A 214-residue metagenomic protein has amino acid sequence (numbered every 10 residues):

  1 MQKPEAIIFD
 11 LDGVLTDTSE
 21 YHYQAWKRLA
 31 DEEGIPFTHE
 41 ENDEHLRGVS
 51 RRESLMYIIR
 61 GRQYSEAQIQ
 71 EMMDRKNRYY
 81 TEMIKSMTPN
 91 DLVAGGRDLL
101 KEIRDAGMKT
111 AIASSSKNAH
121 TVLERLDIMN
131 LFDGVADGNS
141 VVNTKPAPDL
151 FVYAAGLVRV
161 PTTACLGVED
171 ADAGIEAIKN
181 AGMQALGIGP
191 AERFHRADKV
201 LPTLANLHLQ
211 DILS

Functional and structural regions predicted by a protein language model:
M1-E44: Active-site neighborhood of HAD-like aspartate-dependent phosphohydrolases
M1-E5, K101-E102, S116-S214: Asp-based, Mg2+/Mn2+-dependent phosphohydrolase catalytic module
K3, E82-I112: Short, acidic loop-to-helix structural element flanking the phosphoryl-transfer center in phosphate-processing enzymes
L15, E44, L92, I112 (+2 more regions): Conserved SAM-binding loop
H22-Y23, R51-L55, I69, M73 (+5 more regions): A general structural signal for well-ordered alpha-helical segments in protein cores
I35-F37, Y64, I128, R159-V160: Helix N-cap/coil-helix junction residues
R47-M83, E102: A metal-dependent, Asp-based hydrolase signature
